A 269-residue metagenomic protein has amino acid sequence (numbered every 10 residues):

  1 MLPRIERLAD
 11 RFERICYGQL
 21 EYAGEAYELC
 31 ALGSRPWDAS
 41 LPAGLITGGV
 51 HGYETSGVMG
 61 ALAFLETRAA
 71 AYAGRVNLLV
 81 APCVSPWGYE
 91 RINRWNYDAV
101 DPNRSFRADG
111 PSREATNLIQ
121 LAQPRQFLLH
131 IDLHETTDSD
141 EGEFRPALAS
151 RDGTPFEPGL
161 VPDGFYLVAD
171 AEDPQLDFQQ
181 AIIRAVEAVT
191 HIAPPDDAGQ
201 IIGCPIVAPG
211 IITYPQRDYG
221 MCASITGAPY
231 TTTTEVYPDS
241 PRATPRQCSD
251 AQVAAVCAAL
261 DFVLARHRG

Functional and structural regions predicted by a protein language model:
M1-G269: Structured catalytic-domain cores with a bias toward divalent-metal coordination
